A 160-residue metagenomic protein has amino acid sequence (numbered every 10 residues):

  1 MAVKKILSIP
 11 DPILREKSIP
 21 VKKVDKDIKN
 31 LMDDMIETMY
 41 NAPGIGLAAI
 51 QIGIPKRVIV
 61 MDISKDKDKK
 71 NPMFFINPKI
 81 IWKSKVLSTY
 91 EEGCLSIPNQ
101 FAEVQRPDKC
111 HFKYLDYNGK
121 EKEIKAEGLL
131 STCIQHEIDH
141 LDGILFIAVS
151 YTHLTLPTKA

Functional and structural regions predicted by a protein language model:
M1-L154: Positively charged
T155-A160: A short, hydrophobic C-terminal helix/tail in secreted or cell-surface proteins
